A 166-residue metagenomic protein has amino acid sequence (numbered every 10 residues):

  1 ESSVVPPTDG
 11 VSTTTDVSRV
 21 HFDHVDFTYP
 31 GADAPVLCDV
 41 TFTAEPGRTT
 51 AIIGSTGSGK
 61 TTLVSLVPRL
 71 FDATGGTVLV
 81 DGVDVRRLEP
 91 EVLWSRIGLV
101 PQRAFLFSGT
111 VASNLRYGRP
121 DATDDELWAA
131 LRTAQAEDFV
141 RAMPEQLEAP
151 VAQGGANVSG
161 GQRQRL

Functional and structural regions predicted by a protein language model:
V4-P7, V11-L166: ABC-type nucleotide-binding domain
